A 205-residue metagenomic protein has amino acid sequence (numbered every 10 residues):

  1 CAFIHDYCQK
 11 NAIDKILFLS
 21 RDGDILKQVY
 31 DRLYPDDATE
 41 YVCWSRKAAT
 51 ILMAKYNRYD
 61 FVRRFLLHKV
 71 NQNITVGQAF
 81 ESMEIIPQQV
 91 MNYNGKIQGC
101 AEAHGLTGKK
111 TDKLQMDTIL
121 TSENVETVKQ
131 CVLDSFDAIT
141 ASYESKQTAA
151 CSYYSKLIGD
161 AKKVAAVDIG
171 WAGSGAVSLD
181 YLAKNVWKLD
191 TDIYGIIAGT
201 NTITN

Functional and structural regions predicted by a protein language model:
I4: Metallocofactor- and cofactor-centric catalytic cores in central/energy metabolism, strongly enriched
Q9-K10, Q28-E40, I158-G159, D180-D190: Short, surface-exposed basic-aromatic patches at helix termini and helix-loop junctions that form
I13-S20, V164-V167: Short glycine-rich phosphate-binding loop at a beta-alpha junction
S20-I25, G173: Glycine-rich phosphate-binding loops at beta-strand->alpha-helix junctions
P35-Q78: Long, charge-dense
L52, D60, R64, G77-S82 (+1 more regions): Long, contiguous domain-sized segments
